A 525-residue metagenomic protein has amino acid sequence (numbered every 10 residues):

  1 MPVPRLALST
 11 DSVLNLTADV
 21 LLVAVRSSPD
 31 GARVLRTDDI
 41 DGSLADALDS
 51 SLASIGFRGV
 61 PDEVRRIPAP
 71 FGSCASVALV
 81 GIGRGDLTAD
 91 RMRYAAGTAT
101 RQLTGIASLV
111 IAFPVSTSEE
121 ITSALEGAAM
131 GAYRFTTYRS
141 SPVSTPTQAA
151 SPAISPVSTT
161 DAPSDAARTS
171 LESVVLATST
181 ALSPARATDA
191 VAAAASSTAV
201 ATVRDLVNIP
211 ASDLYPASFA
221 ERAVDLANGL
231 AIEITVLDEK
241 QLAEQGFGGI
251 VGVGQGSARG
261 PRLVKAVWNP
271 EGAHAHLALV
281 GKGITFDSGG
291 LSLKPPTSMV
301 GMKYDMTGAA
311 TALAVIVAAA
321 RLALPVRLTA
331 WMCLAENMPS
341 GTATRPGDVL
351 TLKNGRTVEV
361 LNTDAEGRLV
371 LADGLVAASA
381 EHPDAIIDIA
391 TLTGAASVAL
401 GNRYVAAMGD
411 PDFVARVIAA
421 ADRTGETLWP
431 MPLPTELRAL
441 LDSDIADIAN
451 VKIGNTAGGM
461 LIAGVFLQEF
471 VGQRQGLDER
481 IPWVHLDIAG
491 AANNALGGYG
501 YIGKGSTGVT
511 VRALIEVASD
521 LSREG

Functional and structural regions predicted by a protein language model:
M1-G283: Short amphipathic alpha-helical segment within the helicase RecA-like ATPase core that mediates nucleic-acid
G59, A220-G525: A generic structural signal for tightly packed, nonpolar segments enriched in small/aliphatic residues
